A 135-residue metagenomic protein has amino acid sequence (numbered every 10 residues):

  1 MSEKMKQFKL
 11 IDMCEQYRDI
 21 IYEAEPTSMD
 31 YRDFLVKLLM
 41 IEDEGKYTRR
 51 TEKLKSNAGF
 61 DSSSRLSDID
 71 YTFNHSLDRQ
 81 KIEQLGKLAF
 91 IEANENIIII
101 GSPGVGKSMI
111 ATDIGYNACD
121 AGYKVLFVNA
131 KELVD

Functional and structural regions predicted by a protein language model:
E3, D19-E23, I97, G101: Short hinge/gating elements
E3-K4, G59-S63, F73-N74: Phosphate-binding site recognition
K6-D61: Interdomain "pre-motor" coupling segment immediately N-terminal to P-loop NTPase/helicase cores
S64-L88: N-terminal pre-Walker A segment at the start of P-loop NTPase domains
I91-I97: Pre-Walker A (Motif I) flank of P-loop NTPase domains
I99-Y123: Walker A/P-loop
A121-D135: AAA+/P-loop NTPase substrate/partner-engagement loops
